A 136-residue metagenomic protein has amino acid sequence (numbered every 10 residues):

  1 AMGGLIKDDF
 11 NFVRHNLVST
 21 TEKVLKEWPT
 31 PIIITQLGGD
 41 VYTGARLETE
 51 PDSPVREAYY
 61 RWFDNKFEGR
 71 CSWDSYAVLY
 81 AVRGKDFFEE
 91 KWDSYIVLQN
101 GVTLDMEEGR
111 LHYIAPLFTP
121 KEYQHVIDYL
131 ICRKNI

Functional and structural regions predicted by a protein language model:
A1-I136: N-terminal acidic, glycine/proline-rich low-complexity segments
